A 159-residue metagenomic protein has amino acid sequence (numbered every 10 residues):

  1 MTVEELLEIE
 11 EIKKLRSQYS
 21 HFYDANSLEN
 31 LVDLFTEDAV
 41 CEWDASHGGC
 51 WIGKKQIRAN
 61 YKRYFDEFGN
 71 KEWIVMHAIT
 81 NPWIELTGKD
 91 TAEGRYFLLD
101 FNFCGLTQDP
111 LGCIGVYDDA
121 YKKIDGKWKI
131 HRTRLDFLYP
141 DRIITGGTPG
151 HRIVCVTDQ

Functional and structural regions predicted by a protein language model:
M1-E29, D33-E37: Short, low-complexity N-terminal intrinsically disordered segments enriched in polar/charged residues
V3, N70-Q159: A beta-strand edge to alpha-helix "cap/lid" segment located at domain peripheries
E4-L7, G49-I52, D109: A structural signal for alpha-helical segments
E10-K13, K55, K129: Short alpha-helical segments used as structural interaction elements across diverse proteins
Q18-H21, R63, A120: Alpha-helical scaffold segments in carbohydrate-active enzymes
L28-L98: A solvent-exposed, acidic/Ser-Thr-rich amphipathic alpha-helical stretch
